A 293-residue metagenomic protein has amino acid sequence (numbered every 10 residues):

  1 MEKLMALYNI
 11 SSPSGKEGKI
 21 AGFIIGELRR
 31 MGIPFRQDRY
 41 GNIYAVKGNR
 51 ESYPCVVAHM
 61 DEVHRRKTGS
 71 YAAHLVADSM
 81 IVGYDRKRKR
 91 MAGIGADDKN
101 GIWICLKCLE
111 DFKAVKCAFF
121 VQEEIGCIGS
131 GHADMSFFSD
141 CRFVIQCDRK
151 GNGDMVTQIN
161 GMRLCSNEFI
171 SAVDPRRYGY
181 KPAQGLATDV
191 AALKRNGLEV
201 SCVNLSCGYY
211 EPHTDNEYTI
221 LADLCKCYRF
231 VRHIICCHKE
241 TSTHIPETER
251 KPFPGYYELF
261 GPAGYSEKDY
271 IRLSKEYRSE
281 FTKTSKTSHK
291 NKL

Functional and structural regions predicted by a protein language model:
A6, I10-S52: A non-catalytic alpha/beta surface segment that caps or lines the substrate-entry region of metallo-dependent hydrolase
R29-P34, K47-Y53, C108-K116, S139-C141 (+2 more regions): Short glycine/proline-enriched coil/turn segments at helix->beta-strand junctions
E51-A114, E124: Active-site metal-coordination/substrate-binding segment of hydrolases, especially metallo-dependent peptidases
R90-E168, P182, D189-V190: Acidic/histidine-rich catalytic neighborhood of metal-dependent amide-processing enzymes
S139-V173, I245, A263, E267-S285: C-terminal domain-closing interface element
K181-C227: Zn-dependent metallopeptidase/amidohydrolase metal-coordination segment
E211-K286, N291: His/Asp/Glu-rich mid-to-C-terminal helical/loop segments that flank catalytic regions of hydrolases
